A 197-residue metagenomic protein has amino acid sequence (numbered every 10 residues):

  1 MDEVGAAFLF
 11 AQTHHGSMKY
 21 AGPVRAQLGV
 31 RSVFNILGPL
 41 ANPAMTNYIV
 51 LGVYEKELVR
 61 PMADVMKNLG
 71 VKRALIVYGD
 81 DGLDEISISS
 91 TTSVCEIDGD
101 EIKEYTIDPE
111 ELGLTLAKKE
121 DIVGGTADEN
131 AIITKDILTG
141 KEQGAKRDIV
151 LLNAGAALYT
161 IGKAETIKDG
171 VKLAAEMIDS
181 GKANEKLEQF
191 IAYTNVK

Functional and structural regions predicted by a protein language model:
D2-K197: Glycine-rich anion-binding loops and their surrounding alpha/beta cores
